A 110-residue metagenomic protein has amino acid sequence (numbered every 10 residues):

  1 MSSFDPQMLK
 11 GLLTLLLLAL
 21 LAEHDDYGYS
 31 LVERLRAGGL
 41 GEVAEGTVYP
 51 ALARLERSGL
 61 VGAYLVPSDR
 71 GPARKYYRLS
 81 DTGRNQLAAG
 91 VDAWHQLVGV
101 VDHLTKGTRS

Functional and structural regions predicted by a protein language model:
M1-S2, S110: Intrinsically disordered, low-complexity and often Lys/Arg-enriched segments
S3-Q7, L65-V66: Short beta-strand/turn micro-motifs at beta-sheet edges
D5-Y49: N-terminal helix-turn-helix DNA-binding core of bacterial DNA-binding proteins
Y49-E56: Short, hydrophobic-biased segments on the C-terminal half of alpha helices that form "recognition helices"
E56-G71, R78: Beta-hairpin "wing" of winged helix-turn-helix
D69, A73-V91: Basic, amphipathic "hinge/linker" alpha-helix immediately C-terminal to the N-terminal HTH DNA-binding motif
N85-S110: Amphipathic alpha-helical dimerization/coiled-coil segments that flank or bridge DNA-binding/regulatory modules
